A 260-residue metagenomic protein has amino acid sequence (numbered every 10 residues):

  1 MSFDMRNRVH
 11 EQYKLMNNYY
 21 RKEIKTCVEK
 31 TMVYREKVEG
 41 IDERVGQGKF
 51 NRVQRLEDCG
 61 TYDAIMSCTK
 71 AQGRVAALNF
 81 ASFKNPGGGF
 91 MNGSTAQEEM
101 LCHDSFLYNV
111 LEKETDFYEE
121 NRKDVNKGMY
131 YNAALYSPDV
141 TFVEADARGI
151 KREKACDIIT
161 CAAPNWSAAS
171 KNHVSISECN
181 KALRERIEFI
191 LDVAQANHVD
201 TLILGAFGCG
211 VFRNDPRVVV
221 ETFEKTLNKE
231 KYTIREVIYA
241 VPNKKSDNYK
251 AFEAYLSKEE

Functional and structural regions predicted by a protein language model:
M1-E260: Macrodomain-like recognition of ADP-ribose-binding/processing modules
